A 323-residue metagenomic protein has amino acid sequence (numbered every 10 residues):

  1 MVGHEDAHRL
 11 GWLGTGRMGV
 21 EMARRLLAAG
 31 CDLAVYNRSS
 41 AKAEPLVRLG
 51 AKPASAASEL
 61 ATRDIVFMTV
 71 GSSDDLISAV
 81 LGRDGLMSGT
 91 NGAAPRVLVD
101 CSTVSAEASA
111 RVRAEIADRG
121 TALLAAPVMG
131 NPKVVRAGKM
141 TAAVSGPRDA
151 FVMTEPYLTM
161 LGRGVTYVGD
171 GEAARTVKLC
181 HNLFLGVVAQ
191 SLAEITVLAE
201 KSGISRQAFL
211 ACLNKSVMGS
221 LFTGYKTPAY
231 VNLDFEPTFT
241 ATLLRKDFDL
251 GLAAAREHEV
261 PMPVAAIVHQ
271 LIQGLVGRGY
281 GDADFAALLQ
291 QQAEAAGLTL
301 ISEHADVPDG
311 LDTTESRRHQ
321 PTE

Functional and structural regions predicted by a protein language model:
M1-M68, R96, P132, L300: NAD(P)+-binding Rossmann beta1-loop-alpha1 motif at the extreme N-terminus of oxidoreductases
M22-A23, K42, V112, Y157 (+1 more regions): Hydrophobic residues within alpha-helices that form the first helical element adjacent to the glycine-rich loop
R38-S39, S72, P147: Residues in the short beta-alpha loop(s) of Rossmann-like NAD(P)-binding domains
A57-T121: Rossmann-fold NAD(P) dinucleotide-binding segment
T103-L183: Rossmann-fold dinucleotide-binding core
M153, E172-A296: Helical "substrate-binding/catalytic lid" subdomain of Rossmann-like NAD(P)-dependent dehydrogenases/reductases
G277-E323: NAD(P)-dependent dehydrogenase/reductase Rossmann-like domain
